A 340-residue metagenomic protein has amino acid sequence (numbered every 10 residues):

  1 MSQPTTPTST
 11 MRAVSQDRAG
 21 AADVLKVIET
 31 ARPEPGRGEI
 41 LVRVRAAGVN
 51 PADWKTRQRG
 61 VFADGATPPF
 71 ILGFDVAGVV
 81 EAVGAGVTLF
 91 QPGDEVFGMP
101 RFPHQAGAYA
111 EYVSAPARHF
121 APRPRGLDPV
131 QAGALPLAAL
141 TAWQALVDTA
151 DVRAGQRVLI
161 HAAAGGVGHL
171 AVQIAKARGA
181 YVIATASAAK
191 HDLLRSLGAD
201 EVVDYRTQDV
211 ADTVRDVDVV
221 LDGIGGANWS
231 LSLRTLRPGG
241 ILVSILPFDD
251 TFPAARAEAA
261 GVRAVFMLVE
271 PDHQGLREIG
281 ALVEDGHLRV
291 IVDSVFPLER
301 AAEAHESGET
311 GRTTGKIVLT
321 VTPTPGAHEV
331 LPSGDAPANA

Functional and structural regions predicted by a protein language model:
A31-G48, G60-F102: Glycine-rich beta-strand-centered segment in the early N-terminal region that forms part of a ligand/cofactor-binding
G84-G86, V182-L193, G226-W229, L246-T251: Short glycine/proline-centered loop/turn elements that form peptide/ligand docking sites
L89, M99-A162: NAD(P)H dinucleotide-binding glycine-rich loop of Rossmann-like/cofactor-binding domains, especially the beta1-alpha1
E95, R157, Y181, G240-I241 (+1 more regions): Short glycine-centered segments of the SAM/dcSAM-binding site in methyltransferase folds
F97, V220-L221, V243: N-terminal Rossmann-like NAD(P) cofactor-binding module of classical short-chain dehydrogenase/reductase
G133-D204: Mid-domain Rossmann-like dinucleotide-binding core that forms the NAD(H)/NADP(H) cofactor-binding site
D212-V219: A short acidic, Gly/Pro-enriched loop at the edge of an enzyme's catalytic core that lines a small-molecule cofactor
A227-L288, V321-A340: Glycine-rich phosphate-binding loop and adjacent beta-alpha segment of Rossmann(oid) nucleotide-cofactor-binding
